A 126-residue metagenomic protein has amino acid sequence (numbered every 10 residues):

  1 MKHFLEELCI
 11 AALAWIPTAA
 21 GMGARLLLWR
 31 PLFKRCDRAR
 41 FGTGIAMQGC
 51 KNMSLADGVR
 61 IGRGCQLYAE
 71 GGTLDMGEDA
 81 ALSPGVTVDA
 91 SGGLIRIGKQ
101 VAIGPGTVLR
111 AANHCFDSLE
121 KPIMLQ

Functional and structural regions predicted by a protein language model:
M1-R38, Q100, G106-T107, N113-F116: Terminal amphipathic alpha-helical/low-complexity segments used for targeting or macromolecular assembly
A14-W15, I45-M47: Short histidine/acidic/glycine/proline-rich micro-motifs that form metal- and phosphate-coordinating active-site loops
A46-L55, R60-Q126: Flexible, glycine/small-residue-enriched loop-and-beta-strand segment within the central core of proteins
